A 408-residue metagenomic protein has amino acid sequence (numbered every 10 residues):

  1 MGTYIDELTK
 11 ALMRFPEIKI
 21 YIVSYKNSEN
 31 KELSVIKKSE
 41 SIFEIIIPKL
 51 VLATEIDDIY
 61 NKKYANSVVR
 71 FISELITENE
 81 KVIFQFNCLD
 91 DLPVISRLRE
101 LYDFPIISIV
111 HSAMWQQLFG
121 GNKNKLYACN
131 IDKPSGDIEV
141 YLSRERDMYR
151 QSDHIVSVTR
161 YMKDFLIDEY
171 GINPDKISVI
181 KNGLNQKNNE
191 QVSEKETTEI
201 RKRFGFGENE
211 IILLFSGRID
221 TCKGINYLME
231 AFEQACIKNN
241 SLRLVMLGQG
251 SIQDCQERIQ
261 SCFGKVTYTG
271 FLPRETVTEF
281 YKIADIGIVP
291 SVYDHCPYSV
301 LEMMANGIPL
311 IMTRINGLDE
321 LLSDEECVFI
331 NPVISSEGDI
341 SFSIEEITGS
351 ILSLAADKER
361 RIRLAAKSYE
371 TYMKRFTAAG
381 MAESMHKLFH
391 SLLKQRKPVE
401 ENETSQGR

Functional and structural regions predicted by a protein language model:
M1-V35, N79, A379, E403-R408: N-terminal subdomain of nucleotide-sugar transferases
T54, Y102-S143, K187: Acceptor-binding helix/loop patch of EC 2.4 sugar-transfer enzymes, predominantly nucleotide-sugar-dependent
Y161, G183: Carbohydrate-associated surface elements
L184, S216, M229, R243-Q256: Glycosyltransferase donor-sugar binding loop
G207-K223, M229-F232: Conserved donor-binding/catalytic core segment of Leloir-type glycosyltransferases
C255-T278: Nucleotide-activated donor-binding/catalytic signature segment of Leloir-type glycosyltransferases, i.e., the conserved
V292: Aromatic "clamp/platform" in nucleotide-sugar-dependent glycosyltransferases that forms part of the donor/acceptor
P309-M312, D319-L322, F329: Short hydrophobic beta-strand element within catalytic cores of glycosyltransferases and related nucleotide-activated
